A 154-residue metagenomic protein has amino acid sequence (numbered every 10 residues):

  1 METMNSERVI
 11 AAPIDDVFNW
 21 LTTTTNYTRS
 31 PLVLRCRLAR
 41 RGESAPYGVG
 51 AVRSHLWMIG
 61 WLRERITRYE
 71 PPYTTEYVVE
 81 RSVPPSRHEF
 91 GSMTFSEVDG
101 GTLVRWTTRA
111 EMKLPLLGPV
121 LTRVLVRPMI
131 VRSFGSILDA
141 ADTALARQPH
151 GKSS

Functional and structural regions predicted by a protein language model:
M1-A45, S154: Hydrophobic ligand-binding cavity/cleft-lining segments
M1-T3, G50, P72, H88 (+1 more regions): A general secondary-structure signal for short beta-strands and their flanking turns/coil in non-transmembrane regions
S6-R8, R63-R68, E89-E97, T108: Hydrophobic/aromatic beta-strand elements that line small-molecule binding cavities or substrate pockets in beta-rich
A11-D15, T67-P72, T94-L103: A short, structured loop/turn motif at beta-sheet edges
V17-L21, Y27, R53, I66 (+3 more regions): Hydrophobic pocket/interface hotspot
L38-P84, F90, G135-S154: Glycine-rich portal/gate segments that line the openings of hydrophobic small-molecule binding cavities
P71, S82-P84, V98-G100, E111-P115: Short coil/turn motifs at secondary-structure junctions
A110-S154: A conserved amphipathic terminal alpha-helix motif
